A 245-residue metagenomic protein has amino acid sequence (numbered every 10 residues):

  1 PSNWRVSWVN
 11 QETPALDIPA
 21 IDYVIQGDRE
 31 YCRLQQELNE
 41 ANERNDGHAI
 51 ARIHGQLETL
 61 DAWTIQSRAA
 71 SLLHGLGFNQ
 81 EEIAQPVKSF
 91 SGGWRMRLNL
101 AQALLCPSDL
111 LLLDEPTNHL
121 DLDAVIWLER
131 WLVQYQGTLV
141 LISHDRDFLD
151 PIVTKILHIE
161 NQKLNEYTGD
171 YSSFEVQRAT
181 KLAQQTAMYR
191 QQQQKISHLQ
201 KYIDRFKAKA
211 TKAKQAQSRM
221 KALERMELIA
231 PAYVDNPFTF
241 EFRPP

Functional and structural regions predicted by a protein language model:
P1-R190, F242-P245: ABC ATP-binding cassette signature C-motif
G55, D204-F206, F238-F240: Short hinge/gating elements
S108, D114, L228-I229, V234: Generic low-polarity alpha-helical segments
R178-Y202, F206-Y233: Intracellular alpha-helical coupling/juxtamembrane segments of multi-pass membrane proteins
A230-P245: Amphipathic heptad-repeat alpha-helical coiled-coil/stalk segments that mediate oligomerization, filament/stalk
